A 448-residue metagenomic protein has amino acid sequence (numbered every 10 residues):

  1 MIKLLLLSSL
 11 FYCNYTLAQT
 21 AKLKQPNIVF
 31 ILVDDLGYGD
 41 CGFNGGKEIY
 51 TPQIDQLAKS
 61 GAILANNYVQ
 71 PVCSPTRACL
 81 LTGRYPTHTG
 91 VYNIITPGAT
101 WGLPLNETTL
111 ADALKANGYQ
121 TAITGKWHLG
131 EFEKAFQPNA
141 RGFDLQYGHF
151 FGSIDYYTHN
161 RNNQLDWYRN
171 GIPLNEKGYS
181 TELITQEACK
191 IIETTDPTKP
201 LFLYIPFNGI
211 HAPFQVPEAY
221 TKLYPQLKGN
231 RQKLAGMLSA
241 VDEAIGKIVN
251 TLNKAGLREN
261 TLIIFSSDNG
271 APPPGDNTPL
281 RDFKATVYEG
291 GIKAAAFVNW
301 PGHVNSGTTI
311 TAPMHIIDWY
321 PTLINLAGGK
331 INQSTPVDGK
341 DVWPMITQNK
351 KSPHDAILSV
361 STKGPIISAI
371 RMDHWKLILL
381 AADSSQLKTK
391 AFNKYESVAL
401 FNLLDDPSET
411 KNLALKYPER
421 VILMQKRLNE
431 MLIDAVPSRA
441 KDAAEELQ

Functional and structural regions predicted by a protein language model:
I2-L5, Q19-A399, P407-Q448: Formylglycine-dependent sulfatase
